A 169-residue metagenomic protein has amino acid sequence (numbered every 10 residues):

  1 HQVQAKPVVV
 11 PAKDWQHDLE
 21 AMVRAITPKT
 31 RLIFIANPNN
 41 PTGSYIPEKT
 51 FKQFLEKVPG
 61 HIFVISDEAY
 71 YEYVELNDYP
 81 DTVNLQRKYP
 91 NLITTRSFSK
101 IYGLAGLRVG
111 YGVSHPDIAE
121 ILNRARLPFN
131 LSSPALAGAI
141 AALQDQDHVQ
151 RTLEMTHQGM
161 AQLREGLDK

Functional and structural regions predicted by a protein language model:
H1-I35: PLP-dependent aminotransferase-like
P7-V9, S66, T94, L131: Hydrophobic residues in well-ordered beta-strands that form the structural core
Q16, Y45, V113: Short aromatic/basic micro-patch
L19-P28, P41-V64, E68-I101: Active-site pre-lysine segment of PLP-dependent enzymes
L32-A36, I65, Y111-V113: Structural motif
P38-P41, P128: Proline-centered helix-kink/hinge sites
N91-D168: PLP-dependent aminotransferase class I/II
